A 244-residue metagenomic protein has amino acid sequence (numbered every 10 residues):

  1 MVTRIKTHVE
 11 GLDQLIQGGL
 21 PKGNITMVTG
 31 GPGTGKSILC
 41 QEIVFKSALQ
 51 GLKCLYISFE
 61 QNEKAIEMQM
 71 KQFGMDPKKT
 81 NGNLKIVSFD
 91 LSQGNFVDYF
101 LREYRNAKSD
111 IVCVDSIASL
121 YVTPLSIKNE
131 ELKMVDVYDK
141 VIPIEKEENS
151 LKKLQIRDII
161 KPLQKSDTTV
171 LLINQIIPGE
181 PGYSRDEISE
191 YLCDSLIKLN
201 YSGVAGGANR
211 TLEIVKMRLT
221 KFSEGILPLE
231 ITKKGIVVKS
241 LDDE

Functional and structural regions predicted by a protein language model:
M1-V9, L227-E244: NTP-binding/hydrolysis catalytic cores, primarily Walker-type P-loop NTPases
T7-G19: Pre-Walker A adenine-sensing motif
V9, S92-E103: Switch II of P-loop NTPase G domains
T26, G31-N95: Conserved P-loop
E60-K64, D90-G94, A118-L120, I176-E180 (+2 more regions): Conserved nucleotide-binding/hydrolysis micro-motifs of P-loop NTPases
L101-Y191: P-loop NTPase motor core
T169-K234, E244: Phosphate-binding/switch region of NTP-binding enzymes
